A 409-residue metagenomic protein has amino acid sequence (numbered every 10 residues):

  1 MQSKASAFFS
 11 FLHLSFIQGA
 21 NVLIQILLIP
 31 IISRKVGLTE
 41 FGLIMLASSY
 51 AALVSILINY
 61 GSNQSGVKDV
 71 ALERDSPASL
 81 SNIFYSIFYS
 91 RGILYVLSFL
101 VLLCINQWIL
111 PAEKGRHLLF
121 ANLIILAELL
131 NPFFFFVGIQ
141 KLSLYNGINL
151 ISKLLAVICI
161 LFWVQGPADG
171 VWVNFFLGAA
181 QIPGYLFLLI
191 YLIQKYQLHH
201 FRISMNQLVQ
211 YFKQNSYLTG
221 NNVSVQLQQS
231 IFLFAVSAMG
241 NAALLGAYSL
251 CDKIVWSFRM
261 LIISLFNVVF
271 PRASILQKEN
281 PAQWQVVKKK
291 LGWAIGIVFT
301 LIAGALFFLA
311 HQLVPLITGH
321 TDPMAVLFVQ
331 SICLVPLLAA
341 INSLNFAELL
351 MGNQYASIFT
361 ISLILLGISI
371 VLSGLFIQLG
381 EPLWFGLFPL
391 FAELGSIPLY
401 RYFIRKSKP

Functional and structural regions predicted by a protein language model:
M1-A7, N146, G170-L177, L186-Q229 (+3 more regions): Interhelical loop/hinge segments that connect adjacent transmembrane helices in multipass membrane
K4, I125-N149, L334-I361: Membrane-interface junctions at transmembrane-helix termini in multi-pass inner-membrane proteins
S6-N63, Y217-A243, A303, L365-L366 (+3 more regions): Signature of the first transmembrane helix
F9-N21, A47, A52, I56-N106 (+2 more regions): Membrane-water interface segments that mark the loop-to-transmembrane alpha-helix transition
L46, N122, N146-Q194, V255 (+2 more regions): Hydrophobic alpha-helical transmembrane segments
S48-I56, V225, Y248-N267, F299-I302 (+1 more regions): Transmembrane helix-bundle signature of multi-pass secondary active exporters and lipid flippases
I58-D75, V255-E279, E348-M351: Helix-loop junctions and terminal segments of transmembrane helices in multi-pass membrane transport/translocation
N106-A121, F308-L337: Interfacial segments at transmembrane-helix termini and the short loops linking adjacent helices
